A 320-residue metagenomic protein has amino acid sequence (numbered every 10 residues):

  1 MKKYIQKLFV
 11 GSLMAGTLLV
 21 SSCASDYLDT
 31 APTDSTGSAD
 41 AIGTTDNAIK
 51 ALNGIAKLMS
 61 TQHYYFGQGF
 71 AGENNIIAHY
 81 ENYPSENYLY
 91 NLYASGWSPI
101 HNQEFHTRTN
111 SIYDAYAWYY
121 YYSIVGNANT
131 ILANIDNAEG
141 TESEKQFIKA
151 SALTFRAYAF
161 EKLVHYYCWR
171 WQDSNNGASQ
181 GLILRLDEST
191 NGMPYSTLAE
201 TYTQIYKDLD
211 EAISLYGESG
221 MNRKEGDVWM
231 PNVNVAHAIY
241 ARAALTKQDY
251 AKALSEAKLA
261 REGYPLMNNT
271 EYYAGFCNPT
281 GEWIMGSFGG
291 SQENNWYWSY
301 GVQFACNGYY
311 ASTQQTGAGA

Functional and structural regions predicted by a protein language model:
M1-S21: Sec-dependent bacterial lipoprotein signal peptides
C23-I76, A257: Membrane-proximal, proline-rich intrinsically disordered regions
K50, H63-F66, F70-G72, M230 (+2 more regions): Hydrophobic-face positions in mid-chain alpha helices that act as interaction patches
L92-Y166, S196, S214-G217: Conserved, well-structured interaction surfaces
T141-E144, I148, T201, E225-V228 (+1 more regions): Structural signature of alpha-solenoid helical repeat junctions
Y166-T203: Short coil/linker segments at helix-helix boundaries
